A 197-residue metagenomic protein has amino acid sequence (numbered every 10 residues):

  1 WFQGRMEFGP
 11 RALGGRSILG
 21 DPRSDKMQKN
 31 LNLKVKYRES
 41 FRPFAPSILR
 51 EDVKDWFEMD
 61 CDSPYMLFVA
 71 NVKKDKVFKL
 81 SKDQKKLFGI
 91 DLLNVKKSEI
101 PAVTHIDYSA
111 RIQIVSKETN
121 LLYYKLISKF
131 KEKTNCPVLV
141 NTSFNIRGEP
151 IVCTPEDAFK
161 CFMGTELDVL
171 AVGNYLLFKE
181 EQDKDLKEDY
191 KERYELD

Functional and structural regions predicted by a protein language model:
W1-D197: Flexible beta->alpha loop and helix N-cap segments adjacent to enzyme active/binding sites
